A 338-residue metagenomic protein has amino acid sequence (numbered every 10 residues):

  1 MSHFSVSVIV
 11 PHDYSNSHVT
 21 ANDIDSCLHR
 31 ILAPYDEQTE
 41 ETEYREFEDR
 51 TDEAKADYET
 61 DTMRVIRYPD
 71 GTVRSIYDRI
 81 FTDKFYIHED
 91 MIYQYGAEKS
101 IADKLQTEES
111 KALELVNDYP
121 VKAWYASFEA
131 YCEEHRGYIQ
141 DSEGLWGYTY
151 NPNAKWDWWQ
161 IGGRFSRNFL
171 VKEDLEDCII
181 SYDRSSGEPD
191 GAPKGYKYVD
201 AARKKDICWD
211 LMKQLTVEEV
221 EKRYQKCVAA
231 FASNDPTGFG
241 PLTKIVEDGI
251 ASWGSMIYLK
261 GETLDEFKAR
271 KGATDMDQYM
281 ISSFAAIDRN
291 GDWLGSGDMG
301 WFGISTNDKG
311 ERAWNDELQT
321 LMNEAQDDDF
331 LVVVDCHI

Functional and structural regions predicted by a protein language model:
M1-F4, D329-L331: A general secondary-structure signal for short beta-strands and their flanking turns/coil in non-transmembrane regions
S2-T320, E324, I338: Acidic (Asp/Glu-rich) sequence patches and key acidic residues that form negatively charged surfaces used
D328-I338: C-terminal or internal capping secondary-structure element at the end of a domain, subdomain, or sheet
